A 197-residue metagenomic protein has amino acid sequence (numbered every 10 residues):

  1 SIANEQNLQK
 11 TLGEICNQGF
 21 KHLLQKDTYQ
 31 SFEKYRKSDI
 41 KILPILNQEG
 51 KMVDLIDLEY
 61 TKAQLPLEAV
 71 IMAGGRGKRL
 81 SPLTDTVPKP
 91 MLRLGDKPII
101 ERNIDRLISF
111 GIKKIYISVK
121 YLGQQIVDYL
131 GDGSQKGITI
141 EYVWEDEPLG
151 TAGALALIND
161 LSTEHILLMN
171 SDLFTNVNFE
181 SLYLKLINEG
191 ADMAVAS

Functional and structural regions predicted by a protein language model:
S1-E5, S38-P44, K51-Q64: Short beta->alpha transition motifs characteristic of CBS
S1-Q30, I187: Ordered, small/hydrophobic-rich secondary-structure cores
E5, G13-K21, A63, K97-S171 (+1 more regions): Conserved N-terminal catalytic core of the sugar/cofactor nucleotidyltransferase
K21-K41, I45-N47: The conserved cystathionine-beta-synthase
I56-T86, L92, I99, S134: N-terminal nucleotide-binding beta1-loop-alpha1 segment
R76, S171-L173: Active-site metal-binding loops of divalent metal-dependent hydrolases
V177-S197: Conserved donor-nucleotide/metal-binding helix-loop-beta segment in metal-dependent transferases, i.e., the alpha-helix
